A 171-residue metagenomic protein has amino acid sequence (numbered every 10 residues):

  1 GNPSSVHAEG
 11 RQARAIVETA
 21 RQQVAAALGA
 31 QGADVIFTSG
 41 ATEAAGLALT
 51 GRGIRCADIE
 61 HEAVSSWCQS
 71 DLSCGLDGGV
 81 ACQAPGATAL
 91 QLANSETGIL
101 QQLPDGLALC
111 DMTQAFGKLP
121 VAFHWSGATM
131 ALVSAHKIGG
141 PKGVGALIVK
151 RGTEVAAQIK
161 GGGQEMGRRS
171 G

Functional and structural regions predicted by a protein language model:
G1-G171: Pyridoxal 5′-phosphate
